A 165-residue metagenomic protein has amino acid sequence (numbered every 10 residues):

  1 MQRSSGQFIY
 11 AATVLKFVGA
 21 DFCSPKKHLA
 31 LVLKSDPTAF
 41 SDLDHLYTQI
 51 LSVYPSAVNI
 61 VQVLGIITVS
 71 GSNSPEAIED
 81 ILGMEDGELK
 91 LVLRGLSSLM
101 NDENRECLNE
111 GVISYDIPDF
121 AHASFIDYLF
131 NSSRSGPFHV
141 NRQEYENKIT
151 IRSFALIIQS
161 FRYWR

Functional and structural regions predicted by a protein language model:
Q2-R165: Leucine/isoleucine-rich amphipathic helices and adjacent mixed helix/strand linkers that form non-membrane
